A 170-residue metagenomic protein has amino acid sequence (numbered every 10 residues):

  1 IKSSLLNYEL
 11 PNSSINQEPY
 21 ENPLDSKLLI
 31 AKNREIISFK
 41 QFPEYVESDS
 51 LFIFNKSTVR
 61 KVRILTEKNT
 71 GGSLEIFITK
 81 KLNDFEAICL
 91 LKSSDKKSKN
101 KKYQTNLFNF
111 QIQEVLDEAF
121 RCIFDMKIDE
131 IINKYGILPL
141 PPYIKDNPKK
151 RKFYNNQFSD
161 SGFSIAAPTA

Functional and structural regions predicted by a protein language model:
I1-A170: A cross-family signal for N-terminal binding/gating loops and helix N-caps that shape access to the active site
